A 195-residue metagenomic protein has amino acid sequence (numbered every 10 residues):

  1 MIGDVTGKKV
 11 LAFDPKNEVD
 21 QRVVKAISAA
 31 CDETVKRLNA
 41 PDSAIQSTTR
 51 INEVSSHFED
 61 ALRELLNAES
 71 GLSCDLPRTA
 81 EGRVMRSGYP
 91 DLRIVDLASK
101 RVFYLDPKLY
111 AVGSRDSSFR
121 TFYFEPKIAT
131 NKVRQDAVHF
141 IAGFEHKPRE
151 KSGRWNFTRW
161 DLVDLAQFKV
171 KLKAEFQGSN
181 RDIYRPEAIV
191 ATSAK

Functional and structural regions predicted by a protein language model:
M1-A61: Interdomain/boundary linker segments immediately adjacent to catalytic/signaling cores
I45-T48, Y89, Y123-F124: Short acidic, glycine/Ser/Thr-rich loop/turn "cap" segments at secondary-structure junctions
S55-R63, H139, G143-E145: Short, hydrophobic, well-ordered secondary-structure elements
R63-V95: A short acidic/basic microdomain associated with nuclease active sites
S87-Y89, K100, D136: Short connector loops at helix/strand junctions that flank enzyme active sites, especially segments positioning acidic
I94-Y104: Active-site beta-strand-loop-beta-strand hairpin of nuclease catalytic cores that positions key catalytic residues
F103, P107-S152: Catalytic cores of nucleic-acid endonucleases
K132-K195: Domain-level recognition of nuclease-like catalytic cores that cleave nucleotide substrates
